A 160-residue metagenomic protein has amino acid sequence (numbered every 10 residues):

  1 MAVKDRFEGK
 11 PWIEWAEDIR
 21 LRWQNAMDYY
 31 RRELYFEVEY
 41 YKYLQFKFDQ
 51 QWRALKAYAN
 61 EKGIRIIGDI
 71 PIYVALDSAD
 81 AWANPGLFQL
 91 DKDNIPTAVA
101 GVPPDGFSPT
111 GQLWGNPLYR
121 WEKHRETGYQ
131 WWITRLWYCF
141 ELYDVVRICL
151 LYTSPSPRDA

Functional and structural regions predicted by a protein language model:
M1-K123: Active-site-proximal, well-structured secondary-structure segments within enzyme catalytic domains
R65-G68, V145-L150: A structural signal for short, well-ordered beta-strand segments and their strand-loop junctions that often border
R125-Y129: Outer-membrane beta-barrel transmembrane strand signature
W132-L142: An active-site-proximal structural segment forming one wall of the substrate-binding cleft that immediately precedes
Y152-D159: Conserved small/polar residues in nucleotide/adenosyl-binding loops
